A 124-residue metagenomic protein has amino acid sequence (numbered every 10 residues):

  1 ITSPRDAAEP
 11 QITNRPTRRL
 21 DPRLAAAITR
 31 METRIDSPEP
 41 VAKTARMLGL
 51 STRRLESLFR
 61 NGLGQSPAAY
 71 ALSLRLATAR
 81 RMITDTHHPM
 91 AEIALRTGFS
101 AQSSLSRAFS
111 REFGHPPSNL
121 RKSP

Functional and structural regions predicted by a protein language model:
I1-S37, A42-L48, N61-S66: Short, Lys/Arg-enriched, Trp-marked, Pro/Gly-tolerant hinge/linker segments that flank
T29, P38-K43, L50, N61-S100 (+1 more regions): Terminal helix-turn-helix DNA-binding modules in bacterial transcription factors
R53, Q102-S103, S118: Key DNA-contact positions within bacterial/archaeal DNA-binding proteins
L55, F59, S104-L105, F109: Short hydrophobic/aromatic patch on the recognition helix
A77, H115-P116: Nucleic acid-binding interface residues in structured DNA/RNA-binding domains, emphasizing the DNA-engaging scaffolds
